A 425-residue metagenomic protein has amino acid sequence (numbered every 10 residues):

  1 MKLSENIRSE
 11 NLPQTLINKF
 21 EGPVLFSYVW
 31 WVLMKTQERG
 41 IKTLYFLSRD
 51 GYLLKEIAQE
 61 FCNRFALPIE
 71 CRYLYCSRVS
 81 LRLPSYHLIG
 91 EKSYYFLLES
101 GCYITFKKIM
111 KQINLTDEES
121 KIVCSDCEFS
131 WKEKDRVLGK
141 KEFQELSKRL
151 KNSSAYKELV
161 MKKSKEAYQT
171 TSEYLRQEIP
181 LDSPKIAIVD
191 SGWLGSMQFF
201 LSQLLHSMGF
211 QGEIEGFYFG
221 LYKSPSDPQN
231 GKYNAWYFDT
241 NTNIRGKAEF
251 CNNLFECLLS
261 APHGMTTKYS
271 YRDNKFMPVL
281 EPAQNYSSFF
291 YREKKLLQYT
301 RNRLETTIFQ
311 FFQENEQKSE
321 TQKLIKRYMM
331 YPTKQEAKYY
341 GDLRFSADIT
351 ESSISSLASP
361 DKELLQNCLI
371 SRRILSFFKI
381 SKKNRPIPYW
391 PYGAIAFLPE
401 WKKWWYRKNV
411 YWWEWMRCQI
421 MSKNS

Functional and structural regions predicted by a protein language model:
M1-S425: Long, low-complexity, Lys/Arg-enriched
